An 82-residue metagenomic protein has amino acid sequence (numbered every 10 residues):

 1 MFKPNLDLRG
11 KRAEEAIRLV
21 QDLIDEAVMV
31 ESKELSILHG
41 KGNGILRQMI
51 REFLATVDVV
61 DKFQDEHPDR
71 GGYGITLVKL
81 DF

Functional and structural regions predicted by a protein language model:
M1-F82: Long, charged, low-complexity intrinsically disordered regions
